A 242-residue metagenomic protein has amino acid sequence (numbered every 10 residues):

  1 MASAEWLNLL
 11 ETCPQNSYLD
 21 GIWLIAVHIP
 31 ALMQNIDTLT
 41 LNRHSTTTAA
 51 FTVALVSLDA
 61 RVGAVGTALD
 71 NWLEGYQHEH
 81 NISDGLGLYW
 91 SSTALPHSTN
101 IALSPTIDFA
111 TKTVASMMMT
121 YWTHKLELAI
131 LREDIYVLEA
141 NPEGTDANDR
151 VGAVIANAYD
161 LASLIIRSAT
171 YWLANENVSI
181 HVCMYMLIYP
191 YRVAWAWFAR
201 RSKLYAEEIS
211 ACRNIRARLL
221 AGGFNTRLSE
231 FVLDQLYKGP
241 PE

Functional and structural regions predicted by a protein language model:
M1-A140, N148-S163: Central/C-terminal regulatory/activation regions of fungal transcription factors
A4-T12, S92, D108, E143 (+3 more regions): Intrinsically disordered, low-complexity regulatory regions with latent secondary structure
Q15-Y18, I22, L41-H44, N81 (+5 more regions): Residue-level signal for secondary-structure boundary elements
V65, W72, A129, S168 (+2 more regions): Residue position in alpha-helical solenoids
E74-L88, V137-T145, A174-I180, K203-A206 (+2 more regions): Structured alpha-helical bundle/scaffold domains in large eukaryotic membrane-trafficking regulators
M117-M119, H124, V182-M184, Y189 (+1 more regions): Start-of-helix signal in alpha-solenoid helical-repeat scaffolds, especially tetratricopeptide repeats
L128-E133, N141, C183-M186, L219-F224: Long amphipathic alpha-helical coiled-coil segments
L164-A174, V182-S202: Hydrophobic/aromatic-rich effector regions of fungal transcription factors
